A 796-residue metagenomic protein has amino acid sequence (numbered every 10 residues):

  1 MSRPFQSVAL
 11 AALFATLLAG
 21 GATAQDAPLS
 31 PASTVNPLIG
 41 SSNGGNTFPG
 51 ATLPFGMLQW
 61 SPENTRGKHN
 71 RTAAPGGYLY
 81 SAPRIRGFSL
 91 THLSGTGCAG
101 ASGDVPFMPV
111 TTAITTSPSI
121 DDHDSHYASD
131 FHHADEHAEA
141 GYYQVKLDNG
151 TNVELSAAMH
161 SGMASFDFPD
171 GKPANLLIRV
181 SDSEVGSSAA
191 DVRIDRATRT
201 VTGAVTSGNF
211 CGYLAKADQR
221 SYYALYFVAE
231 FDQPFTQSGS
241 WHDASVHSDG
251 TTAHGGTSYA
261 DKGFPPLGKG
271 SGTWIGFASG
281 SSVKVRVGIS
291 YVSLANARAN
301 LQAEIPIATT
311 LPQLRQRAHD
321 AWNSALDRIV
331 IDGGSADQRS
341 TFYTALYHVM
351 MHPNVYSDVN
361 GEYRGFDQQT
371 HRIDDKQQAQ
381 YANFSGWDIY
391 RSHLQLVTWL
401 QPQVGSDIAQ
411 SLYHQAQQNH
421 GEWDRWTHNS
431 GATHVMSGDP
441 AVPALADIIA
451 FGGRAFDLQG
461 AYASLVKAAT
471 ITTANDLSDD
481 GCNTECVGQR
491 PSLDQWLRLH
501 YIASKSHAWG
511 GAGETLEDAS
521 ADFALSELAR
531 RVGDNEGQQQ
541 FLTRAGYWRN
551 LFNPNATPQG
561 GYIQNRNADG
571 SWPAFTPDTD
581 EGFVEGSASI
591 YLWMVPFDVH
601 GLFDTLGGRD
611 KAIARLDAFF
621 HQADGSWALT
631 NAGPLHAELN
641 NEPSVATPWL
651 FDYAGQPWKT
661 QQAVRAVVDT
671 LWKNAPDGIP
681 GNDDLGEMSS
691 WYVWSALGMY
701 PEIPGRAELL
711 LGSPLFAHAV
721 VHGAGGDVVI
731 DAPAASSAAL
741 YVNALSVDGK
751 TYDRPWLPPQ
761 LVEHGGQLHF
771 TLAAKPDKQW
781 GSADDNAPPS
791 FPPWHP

Functional and structural regions predicted by a protein language model:
M1-L10: Bacterial N-terminal signal peptides that target proteins for export
A9-L18: Bacterial N-terminal signal peptides
G20-A24: Sec/Tat signal peptide C-region and signal peptidase I cleavage site
Q25-P443, I449-L516, A529-N550, A556 (+9 more regions): Accessory carbohydrate-recognition regions in carbohydrate-active enzymes
A521: ATP-dependent phospho-/nucleotidyl transfer catalytic cores
